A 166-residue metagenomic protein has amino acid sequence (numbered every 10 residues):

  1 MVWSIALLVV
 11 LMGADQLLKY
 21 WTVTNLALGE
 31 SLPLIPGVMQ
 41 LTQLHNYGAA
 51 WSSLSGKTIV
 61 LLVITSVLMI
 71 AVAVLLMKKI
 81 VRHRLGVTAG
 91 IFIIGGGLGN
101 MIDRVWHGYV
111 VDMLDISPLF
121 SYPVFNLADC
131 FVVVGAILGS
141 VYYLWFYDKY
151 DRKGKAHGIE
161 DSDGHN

Functional and structural regions predicted by a protein language model:
M1-N166: Alpha-helical transmembrane bundles and membrane-interface segments of multipass inner-membrane proteins
